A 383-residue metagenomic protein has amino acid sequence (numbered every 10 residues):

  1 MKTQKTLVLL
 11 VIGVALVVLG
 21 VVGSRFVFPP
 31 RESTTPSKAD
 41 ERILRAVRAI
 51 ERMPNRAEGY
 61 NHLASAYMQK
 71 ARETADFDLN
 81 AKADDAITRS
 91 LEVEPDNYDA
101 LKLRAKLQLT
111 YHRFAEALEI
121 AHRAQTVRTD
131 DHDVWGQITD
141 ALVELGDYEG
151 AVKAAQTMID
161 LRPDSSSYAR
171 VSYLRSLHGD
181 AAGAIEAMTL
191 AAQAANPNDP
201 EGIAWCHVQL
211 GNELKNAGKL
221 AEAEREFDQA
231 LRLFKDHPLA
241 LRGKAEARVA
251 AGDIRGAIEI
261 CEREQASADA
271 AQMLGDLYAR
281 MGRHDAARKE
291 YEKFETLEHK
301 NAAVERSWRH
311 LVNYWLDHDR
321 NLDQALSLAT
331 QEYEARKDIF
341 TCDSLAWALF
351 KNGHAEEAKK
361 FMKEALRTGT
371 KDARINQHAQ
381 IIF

Functional and structural regions predicted by a protein language model:
K2-D99, E119: N-terminal leader/linker segments that initiate helical-solenoid repeat arrays
P54, P95, T129, R162-P163 (+7 more regions): Short coil turns that delineate tetratricopeptide repeat
E58, S65, D99, D133 (+7 more regions): Start-of-helix register in tetratricopeptide repeats
H62, L103, Q137, R170 (+6 more regions): Canonical tetratricopeptide repeat
S65, R72, K106, D140 (+7 more regions): Residue-level recognition of tetratricopeptide repeat
K70, T74-F77, Y111, L145 (+6 more regions): Structural motif corresponding to the intra-repeat A-B loop/turn of tetratricopeptide repeats
